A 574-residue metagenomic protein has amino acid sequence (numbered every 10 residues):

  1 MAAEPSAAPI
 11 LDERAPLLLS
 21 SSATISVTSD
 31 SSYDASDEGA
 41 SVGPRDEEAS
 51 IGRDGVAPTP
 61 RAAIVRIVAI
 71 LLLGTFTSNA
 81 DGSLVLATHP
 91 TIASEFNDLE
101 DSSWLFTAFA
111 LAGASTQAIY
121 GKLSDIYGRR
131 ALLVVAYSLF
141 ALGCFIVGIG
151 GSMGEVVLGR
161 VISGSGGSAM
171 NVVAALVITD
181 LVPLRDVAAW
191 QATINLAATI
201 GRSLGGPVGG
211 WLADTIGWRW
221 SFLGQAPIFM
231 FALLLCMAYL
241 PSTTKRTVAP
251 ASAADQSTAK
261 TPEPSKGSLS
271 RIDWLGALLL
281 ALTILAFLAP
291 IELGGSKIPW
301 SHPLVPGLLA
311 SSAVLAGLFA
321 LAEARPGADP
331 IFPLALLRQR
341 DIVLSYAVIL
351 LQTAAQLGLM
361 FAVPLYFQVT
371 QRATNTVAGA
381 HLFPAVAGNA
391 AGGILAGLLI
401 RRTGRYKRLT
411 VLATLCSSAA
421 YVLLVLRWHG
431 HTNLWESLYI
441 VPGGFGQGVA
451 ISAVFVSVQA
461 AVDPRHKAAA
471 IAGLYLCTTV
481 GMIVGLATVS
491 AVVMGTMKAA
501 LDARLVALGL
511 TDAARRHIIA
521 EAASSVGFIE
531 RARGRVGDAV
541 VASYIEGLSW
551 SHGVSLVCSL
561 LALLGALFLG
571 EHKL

Functional and structural regions predicted by a protein language model:
A2-A80, V85, S94: Cytosolic juxtamembrane N-terminal segment immediately preceding the first transmembrane helix of multi-pass
A2-S29, Y33-A35, G55-V56, A523-L574: Transmembrane-helix exit segments and adjacent C-terminal regions of multi-pass membrane proteins
A69-L72, T77-T91, N97, D101-F106 (+3 more regions): Transmembrane core module of solute transporters
I92-A93, L123-S124, V156, V208-I216 (+5 more regions): Interfacial helix-cap and linker-helix signal at transmembrane-aqueous boundaries of multi-pass secondary transporters
T107-G121, N171-A175, F383-A396: Central cavity-lining transmembrane alpha-helices of secondary-active solute carriers, predominantly the Major
Q117-L275: Helix-loop-helix hairpins in multi-pass membrane proteins, especially solute transporters
A197, S203-G210, E436-H517, W550-V554 (+1 more regions): Small-residue-rich alpha-helical segments with characteristic i,i+4
R219-A347: Hydrophobic transmembrane-helix bundles of small-molecule transporters
